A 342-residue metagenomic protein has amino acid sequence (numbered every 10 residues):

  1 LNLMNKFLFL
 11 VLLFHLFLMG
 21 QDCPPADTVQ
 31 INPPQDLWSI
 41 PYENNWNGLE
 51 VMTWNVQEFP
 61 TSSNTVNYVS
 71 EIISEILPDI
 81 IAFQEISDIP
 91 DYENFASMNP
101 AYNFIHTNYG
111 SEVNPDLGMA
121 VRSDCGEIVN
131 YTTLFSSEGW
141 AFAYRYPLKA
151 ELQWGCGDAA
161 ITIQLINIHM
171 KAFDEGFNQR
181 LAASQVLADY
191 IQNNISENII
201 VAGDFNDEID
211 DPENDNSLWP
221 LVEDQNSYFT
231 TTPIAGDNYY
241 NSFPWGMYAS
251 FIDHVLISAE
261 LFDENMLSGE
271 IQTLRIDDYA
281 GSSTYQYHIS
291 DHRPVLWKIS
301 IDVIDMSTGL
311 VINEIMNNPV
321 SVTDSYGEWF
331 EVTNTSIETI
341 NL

Functional and structural regions predicted by a protein language model:
F7-F17: Sec-dependent N-terminal signal peptides
Q21-N99, Y109-D116, Q179-Q185, N198 (+4 more regions): N-terminal, active-site-proximal structural segment of metallo-dependent hydrolase catalytic domains
D22-D36, I89, F142, N193-I200 (+1 more regions): Metal-dependent phosphoester-hydrolase catalytic domains
E43, N47-G48, D302-L342: A structural motif detector for short, solvent-exposed N-terminal "entry" segments of globular domains
G48-E58, N130-L134, T162-A172, I312-E314: Active-site-proximal beta-strand elements of phosphoester/diester hydrolases
L49, S63-I81, R145-N241: Extracytoplasmic, non-cytosolic globular domains
T61-S63, I89-N94, V113-D116, V129 (+6 more regions): Extracytoplasmic/secreted cell-surface and envelope-processing proteins
Q84-T162, M170: Structured beta-strand-rich core segments of catalytic domains in phosphoester-bond hydrolases
